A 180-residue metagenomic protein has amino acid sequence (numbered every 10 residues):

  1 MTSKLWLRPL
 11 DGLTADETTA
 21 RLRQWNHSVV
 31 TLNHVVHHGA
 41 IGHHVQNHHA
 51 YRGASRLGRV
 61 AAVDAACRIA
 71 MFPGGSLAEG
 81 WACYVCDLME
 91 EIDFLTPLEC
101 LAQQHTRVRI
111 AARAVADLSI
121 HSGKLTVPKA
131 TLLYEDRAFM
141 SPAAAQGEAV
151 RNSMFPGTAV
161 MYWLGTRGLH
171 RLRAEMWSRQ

Functional and structural regions predicted by a protein language model:
M1-Q180: Long, His/Glu/Asp-enriched segments that create or flank divalent metal/ion-associated functional microenvironments
